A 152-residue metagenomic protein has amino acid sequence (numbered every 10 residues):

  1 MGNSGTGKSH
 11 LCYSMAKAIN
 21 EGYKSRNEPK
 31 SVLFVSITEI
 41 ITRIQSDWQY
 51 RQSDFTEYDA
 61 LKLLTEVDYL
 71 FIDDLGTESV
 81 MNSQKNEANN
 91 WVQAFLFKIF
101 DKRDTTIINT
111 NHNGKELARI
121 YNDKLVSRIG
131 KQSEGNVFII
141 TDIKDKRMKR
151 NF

Functional and structural regions predicted by a protein language model:
M1-N3, I37-I40, L75: Histidine- and/or cysteine-centered catalytic micro-motif in compact active-site loops
M1-Y13: Walker A/P-loop nucleotide-binding motif
L11, P29-V32, L117: Short, surface-exposed helix-loop/turn micro-motifs enriched in polar/charged residues
Y13-N20: Short, well-ordered amphipathic alpha-helices
A16, I41, D47, L75-F152: Replace "adjacent to P-loop NTPase cores in ATP/GTP-dependent enzymes" with "adjacent to NTP-binding cores
N20-E66, E87: Short glycine-rich substrate-engagement loop in P-loop NTPases that contacts/grips substrate
Y69: Walker B motif beta-strand of ABC-family P-loop ATPases
